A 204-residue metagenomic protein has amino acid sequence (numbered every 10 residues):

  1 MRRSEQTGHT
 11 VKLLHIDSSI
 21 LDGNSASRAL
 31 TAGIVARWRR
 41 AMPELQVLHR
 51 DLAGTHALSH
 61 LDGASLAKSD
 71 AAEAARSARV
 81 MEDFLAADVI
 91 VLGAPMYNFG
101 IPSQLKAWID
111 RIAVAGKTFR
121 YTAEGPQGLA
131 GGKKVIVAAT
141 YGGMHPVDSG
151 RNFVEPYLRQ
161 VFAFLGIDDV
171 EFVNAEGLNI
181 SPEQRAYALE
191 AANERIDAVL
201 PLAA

Functional and structural regions predicted by a protein language model:
R2-A94, F99-V114, E194-A204: N-terminal beta1-alpha1-beta2 submodule of the flavodoxin-like/Rossmannoid cofactor-binding fold
S18, T140, A175: Cofactor-binding loop segments of dinucleotide-utilizing enzymes, especially the Rossmann-like FAD- and NAD(P)+-binding
I20-D22, G142-H145, N179-I180: Short histidine/acidic/glycine/proline-rich micro-motifs that form metal- and phosphate-coordinating active-site loops
A64-K68, A138, A188-E190: Short, hinge-like loop/turn segments at secondary-structure boundaries
D70-E73, K117, R151, L189: A conditional alpha-helix N-cap/helix-loop micro-motif detector
D110-E124: Conserved nucleotide-sugar donor-interacting segment of glycosyltransferase catalytic cores, predominantly GT-B
Y121-L165: Short, glycine-/small-residue-rich phosphate/pyrophosphate-handling segment
V147-N152, P156-A204: Glycine-rich phosphate/pyrophosphate-binding loop and the adjoining helix
